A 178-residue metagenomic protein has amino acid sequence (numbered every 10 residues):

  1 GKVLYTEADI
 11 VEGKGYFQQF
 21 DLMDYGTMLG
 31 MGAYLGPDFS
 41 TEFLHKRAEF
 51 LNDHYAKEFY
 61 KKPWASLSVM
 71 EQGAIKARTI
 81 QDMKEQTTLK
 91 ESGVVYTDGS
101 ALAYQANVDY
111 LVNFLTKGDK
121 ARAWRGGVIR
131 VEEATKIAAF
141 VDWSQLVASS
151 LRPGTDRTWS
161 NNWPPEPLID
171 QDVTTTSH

Functional and structural regions predicted by a protein language model:
G1-S177: Soluble extramembrane regions of membrane proteins in the secretory/endomembrane system
